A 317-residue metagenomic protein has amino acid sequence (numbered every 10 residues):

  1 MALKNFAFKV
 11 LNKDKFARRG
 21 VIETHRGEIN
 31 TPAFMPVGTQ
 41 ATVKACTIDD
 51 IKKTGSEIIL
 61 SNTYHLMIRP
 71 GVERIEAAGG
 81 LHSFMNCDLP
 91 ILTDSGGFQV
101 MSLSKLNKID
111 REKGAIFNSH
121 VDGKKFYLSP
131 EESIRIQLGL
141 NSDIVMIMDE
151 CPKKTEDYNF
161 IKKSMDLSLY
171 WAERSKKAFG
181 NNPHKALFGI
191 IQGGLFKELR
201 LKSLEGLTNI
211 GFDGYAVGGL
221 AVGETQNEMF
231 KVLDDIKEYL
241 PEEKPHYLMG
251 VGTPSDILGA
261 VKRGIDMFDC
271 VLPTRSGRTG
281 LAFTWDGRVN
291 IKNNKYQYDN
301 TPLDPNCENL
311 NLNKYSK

Functional and structural regions predicted by a protein language model:
M1-N181, N293-D299: Non-catalytic, usually N-terminal nucleic-acid engagement modules in DNA/RNA processing proteins
D166-L169, A178, N182-C307: Glycine-rich phosphate/ribose-binding loops and adjacent secondary-structure elements that form binding surfaces
N306-K317: Flexible mid-to-C-terminal extensions adjoining Fe-S/redox cofactors in radical SAM and related proteins
